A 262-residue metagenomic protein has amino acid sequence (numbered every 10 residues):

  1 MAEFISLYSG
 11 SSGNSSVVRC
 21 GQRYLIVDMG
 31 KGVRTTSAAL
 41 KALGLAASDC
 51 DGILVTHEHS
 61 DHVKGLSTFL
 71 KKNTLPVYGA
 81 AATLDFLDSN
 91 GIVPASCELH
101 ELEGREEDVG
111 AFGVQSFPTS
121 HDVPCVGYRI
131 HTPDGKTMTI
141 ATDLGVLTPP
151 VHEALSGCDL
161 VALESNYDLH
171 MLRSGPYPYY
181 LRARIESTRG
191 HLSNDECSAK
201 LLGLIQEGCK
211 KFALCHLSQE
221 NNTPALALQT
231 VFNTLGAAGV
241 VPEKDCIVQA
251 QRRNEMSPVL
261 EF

Functional and structural regions predicted by a protein language model:
M1-L43, V126-T142, L160: Conserved beta-strand hairpin/beta-sheet module of binuclear metal-dependent hydrolase folds, prominently
V27-G30, C50-E58, Y78-A81, T139-T142 (+3 more regions): Active-site neighborhood of phospho(di)ester-bond hydrolases with catalytic His/Asp-centered motifs
V33-G79: Active-site metal-binding motif and surrounding structural segment of the metallo-beta-lactamase
H59-V63, L84-F86, P124, V146-P149 (+2 more regions): Active-site environment of divalent metal-dependent phosphoester hydrolases
K64-N73, D88-N90, N222-Q229: Metal-dependent catalytic neighborhoods of phosphoester/phosphodiester hydrolases
A81-G127, H131-G135: Metallo-beta-lactamase
P149-A250: Cap/insert and terminal regions of metallo-dependent hydrolase folds
C246-F262: Short, basic/aromatic-enriched C-terminal tail that caps enzymatic domains
